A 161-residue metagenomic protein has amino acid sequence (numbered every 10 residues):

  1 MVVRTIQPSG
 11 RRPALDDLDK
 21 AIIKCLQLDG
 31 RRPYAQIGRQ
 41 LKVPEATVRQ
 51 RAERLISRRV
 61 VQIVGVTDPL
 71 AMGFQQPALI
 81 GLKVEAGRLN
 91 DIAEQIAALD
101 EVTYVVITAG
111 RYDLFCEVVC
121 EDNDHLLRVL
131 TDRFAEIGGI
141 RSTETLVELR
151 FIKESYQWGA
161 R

Functional and structural regions predicted by a protein language model:
M1-R161: A compositional/biophysical signature of low hydrophobicity enriched in polar/charged and small residues
